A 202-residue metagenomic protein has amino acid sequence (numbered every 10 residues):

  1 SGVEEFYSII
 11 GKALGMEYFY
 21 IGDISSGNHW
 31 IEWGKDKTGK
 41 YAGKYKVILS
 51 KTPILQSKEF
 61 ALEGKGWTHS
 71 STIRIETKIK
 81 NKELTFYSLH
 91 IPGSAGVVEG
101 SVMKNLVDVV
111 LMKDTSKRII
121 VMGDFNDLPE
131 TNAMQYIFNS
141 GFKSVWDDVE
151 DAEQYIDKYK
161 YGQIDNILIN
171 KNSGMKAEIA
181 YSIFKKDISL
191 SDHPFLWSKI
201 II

Functional and structural regions predicted by a protein language model:
G2-V3, F19-I202: Active-site regions of metal-assisted phosphoester/phosphodiester hydrolases, unifying DNase/endonuclease modules
S8: Active-site phosphate/pyrophosphate- and oxyanion-stabilizing loops and adjacent acidic/basic residues in soluble
